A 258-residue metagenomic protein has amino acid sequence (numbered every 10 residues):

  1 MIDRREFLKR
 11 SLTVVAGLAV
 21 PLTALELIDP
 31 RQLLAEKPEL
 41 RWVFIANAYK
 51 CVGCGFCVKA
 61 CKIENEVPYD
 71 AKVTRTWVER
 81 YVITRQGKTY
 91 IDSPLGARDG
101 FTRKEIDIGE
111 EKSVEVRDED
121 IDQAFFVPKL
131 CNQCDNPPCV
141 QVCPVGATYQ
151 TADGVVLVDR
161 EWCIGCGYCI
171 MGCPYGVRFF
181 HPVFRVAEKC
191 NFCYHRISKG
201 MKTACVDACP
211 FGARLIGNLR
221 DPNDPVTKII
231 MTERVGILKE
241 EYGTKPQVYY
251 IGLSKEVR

Functional and structural regions predicted by a protein language model:
M1-R258: Non-ligating segments of multi-cofactor redox enzymes
